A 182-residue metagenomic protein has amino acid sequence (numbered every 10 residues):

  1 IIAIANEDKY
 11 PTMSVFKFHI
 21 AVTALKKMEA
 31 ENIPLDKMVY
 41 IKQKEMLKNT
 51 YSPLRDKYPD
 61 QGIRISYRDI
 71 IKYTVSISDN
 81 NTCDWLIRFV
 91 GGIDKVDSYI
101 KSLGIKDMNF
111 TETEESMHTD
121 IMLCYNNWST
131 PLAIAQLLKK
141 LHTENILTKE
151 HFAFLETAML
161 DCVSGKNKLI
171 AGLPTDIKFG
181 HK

Functional and structural regions predicted by a protein language model:
I1-N6: A short, well-structured edge-of-sheet supersecondary motif
P11-V39, T74: Active-site SXXK
V15-H19, Y125-L160: Active-site-proximal alpha-helical segments within enzyme catalytic domains
K26-M46, I93, T148-A153: Short, well-structured active-site flanking segments
M46-D84: Conserved catalytic neighborhood of penicillin-recognizing serine enzymes
I70-V75, L86, Y99-I100, L138 (+1 more regions): Short alpha-helical scaffolding segments that buttress acidic/His motifs in well-ordered protein cores
D84-T143: Mid-domain, small-residue-enriched loop/turn segments at the edges of structured enzyme/sensor domains
N167-K182: Short, Gly/Ser/Thr-enriched beta-strand-loop segments that form substrate-interacting elements of hydrolase/peptidase
